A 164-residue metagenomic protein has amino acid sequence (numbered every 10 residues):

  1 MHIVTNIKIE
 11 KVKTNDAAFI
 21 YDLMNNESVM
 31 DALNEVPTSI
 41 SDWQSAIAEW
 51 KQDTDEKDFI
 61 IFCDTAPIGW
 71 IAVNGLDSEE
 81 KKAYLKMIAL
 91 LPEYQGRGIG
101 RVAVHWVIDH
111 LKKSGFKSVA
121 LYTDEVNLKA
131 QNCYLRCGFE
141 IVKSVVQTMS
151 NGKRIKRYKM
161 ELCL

Functional and structural regions predicted by a protein language model:
M1-I3: Short acidic N-proximal helix/loop "leader" segments that mark the beginning of a domain or an inter-domain linker
T5-I7: Extreme N-terminal starter segment of soluble prokaryotic enzymes
E10, R97, V119-A120: A generic secondary-structure micro-motif detector that highlights 1-2 residue hydrophobic/ambivalent hotspots embedded
K11-A17, D22-E93, V104-W106, H110 (+1 more regions): Acetyl-CoA-dependent GNAT
D53, K81-K82, G115, R154-K156: Residue-level preference for beta-strand/loop junctions
L91-H105, K112-S114, E125-N132, R136: Conserved glycine-rich acetyl-CoA-binding loop
K117-A120, D124-Q131, L135-L164: C-terminal "cap" of GNAT-fold acetyltransferases
